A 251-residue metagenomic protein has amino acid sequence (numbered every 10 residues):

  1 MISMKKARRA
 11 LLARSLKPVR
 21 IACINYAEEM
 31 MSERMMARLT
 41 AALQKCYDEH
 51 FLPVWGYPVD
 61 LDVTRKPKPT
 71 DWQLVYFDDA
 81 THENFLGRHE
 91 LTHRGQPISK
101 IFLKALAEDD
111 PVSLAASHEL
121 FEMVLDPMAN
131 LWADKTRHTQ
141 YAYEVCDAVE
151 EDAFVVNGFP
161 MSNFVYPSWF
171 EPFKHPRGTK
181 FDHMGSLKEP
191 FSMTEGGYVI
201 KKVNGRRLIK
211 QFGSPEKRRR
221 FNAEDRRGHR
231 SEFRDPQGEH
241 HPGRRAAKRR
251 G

Functional and structural regions predicted by a protein language model:
M1-V75, P190-G251: A metal-dependent hydrolase signature that marks the N-terminal structural subdomain at the beginning of catalytic folds
A80-G95, K100-L106, D110, P127-G251: Metalloprotease/metallohydrolase-associated module, dominated by Zn2+-dependent proteases
E108-F121: Short alpha-helix carrying the canonical HExxH Zn2+-binding catalytic motif
E119-A129: Acidic, glycine-rich loop-and-strand cores that form catalytic or ligand-binding grooves in diverse globular domains
